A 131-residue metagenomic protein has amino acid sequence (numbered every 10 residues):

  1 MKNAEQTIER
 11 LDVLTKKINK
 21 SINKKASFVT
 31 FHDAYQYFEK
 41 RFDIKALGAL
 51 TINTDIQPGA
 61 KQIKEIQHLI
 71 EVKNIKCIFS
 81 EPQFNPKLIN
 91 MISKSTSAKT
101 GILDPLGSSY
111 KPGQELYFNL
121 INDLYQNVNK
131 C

Functional and structural regions predicted by a protein language model:
M1-C131: Extracytoplasmic metal-acquisition and chelation regions
